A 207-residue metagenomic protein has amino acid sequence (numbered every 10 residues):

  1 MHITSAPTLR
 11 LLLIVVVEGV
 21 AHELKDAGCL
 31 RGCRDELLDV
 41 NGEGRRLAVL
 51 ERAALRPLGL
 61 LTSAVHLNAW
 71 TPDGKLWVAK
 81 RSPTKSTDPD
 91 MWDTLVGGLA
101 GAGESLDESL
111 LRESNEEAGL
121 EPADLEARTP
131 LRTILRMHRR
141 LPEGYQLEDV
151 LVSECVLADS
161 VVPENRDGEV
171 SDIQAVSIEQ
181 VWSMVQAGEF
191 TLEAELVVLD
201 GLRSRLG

Functional and structural regions predicted by a protein language model:
M1-M91, G98-E116, L120-E164, V170 (+2 more regions): N-terminal leader/linker segments that precede catalytic domains of diphosphate-processing enzymes
A175: Short aromatic/basic micro-patch
